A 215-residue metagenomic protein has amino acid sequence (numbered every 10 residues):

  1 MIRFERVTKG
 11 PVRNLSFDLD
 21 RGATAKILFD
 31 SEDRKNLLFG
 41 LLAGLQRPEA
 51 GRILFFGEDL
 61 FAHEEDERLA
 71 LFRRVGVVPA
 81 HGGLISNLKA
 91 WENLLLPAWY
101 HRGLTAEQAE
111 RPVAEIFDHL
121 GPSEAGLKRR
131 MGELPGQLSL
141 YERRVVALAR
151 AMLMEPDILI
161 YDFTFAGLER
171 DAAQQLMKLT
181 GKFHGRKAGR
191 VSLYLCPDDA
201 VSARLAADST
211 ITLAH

Functional and structural regions predicted by a protein language model:
A43: Helix-to-loop junction immediately C-terminal to a conserved catalytic motif
G51-D59: Conserved ABC transporter NBD signature motif
L60-G76: ABC ATPase NBD coupling module
H81-E92, Y100-L104: Conserved catalytic motifs of ABC-family nucleotide-binding domains
L95-Q108, D118-G121: ABC-type ATPase nucleotide-binding domains, specifically the catalytic core motifs of the NBD
A147-L148: Hydrophobic anchor residue at the start of the ABC signature
D171, L176-D198: Conserved catalytic loops of ABC-family nucleotide-binding domains
